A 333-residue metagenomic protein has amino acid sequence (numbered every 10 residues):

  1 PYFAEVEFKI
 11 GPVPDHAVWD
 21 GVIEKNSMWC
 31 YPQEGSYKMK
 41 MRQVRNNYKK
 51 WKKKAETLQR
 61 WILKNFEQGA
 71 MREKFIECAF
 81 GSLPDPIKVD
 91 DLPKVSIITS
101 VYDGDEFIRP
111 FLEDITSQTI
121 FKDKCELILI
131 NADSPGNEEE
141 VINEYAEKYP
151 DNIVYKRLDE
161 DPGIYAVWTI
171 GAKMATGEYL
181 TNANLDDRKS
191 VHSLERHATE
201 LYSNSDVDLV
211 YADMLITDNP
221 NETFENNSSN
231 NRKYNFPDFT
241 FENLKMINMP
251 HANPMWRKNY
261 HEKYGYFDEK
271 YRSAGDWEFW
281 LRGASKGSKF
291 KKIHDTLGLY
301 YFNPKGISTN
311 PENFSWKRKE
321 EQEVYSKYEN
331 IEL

Functional and structural regions predicted by a protein language model:
N26-Y31, N235-W256: A recurrent flexible, glycine/aromatic-enriched loop bordering the glycosyltransferase active site that acts as
G104-Q118: Short, well-formed alpha-helical segments that are part of the catalytic scaffolds of diverse glycosyltransferases
N131-E140, E160, N184: A conserved acidic beta->alpha catalytic loop
L158-A175: Glycine-rich, basic loop-to-helix element that forms the pyrophosphate-binding segment of sugar-nucleotide handling
L180: Short aromatic/hydrophobic "clamp" motif used to bind/position activated sugar donors
H192-E225: Conserved donor NDP-sugar-binding/catalytic core segment of glycosyltransferases
R272-F279: Acidic donor-binding loop at a coil-to-helix junction in glycosyltransferase catalytic cores that engages
S288, D295-P304, T309-L333: Catalytic core of nucleotide-sugar-dependent glycosyltransferases
